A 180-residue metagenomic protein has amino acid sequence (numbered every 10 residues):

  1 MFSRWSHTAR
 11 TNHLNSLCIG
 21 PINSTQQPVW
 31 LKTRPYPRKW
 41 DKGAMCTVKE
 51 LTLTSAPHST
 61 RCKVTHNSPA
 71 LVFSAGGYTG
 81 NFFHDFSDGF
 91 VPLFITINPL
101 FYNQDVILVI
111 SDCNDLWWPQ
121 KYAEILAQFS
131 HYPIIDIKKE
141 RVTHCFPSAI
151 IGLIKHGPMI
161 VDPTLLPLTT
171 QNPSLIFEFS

Functional and structural regions predicted by a protein language model:
M1-S180: The feature primarily captures lumenal catalytic ectodomains of type II secretory-pathway glycosyltransferases
